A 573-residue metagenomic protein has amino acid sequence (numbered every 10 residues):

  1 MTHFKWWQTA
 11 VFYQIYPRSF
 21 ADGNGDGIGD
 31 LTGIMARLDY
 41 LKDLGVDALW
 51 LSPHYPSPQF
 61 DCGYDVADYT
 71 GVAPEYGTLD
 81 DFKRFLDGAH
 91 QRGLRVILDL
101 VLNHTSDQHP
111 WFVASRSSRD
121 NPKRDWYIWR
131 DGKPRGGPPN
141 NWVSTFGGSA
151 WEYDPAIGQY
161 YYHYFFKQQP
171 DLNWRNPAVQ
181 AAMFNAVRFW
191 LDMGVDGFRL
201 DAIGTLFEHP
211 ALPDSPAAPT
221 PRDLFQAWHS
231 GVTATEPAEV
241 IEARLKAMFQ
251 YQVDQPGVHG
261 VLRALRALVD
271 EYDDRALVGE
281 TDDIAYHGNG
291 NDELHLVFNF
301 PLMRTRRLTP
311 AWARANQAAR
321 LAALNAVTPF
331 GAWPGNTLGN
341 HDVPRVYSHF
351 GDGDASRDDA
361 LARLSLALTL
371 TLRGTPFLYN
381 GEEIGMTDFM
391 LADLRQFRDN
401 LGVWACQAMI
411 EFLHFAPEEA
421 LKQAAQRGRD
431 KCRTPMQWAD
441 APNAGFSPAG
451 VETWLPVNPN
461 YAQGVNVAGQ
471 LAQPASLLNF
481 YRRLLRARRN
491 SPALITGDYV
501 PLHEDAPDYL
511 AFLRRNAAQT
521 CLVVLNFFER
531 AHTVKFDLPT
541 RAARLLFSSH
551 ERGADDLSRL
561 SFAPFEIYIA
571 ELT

Functional and structural regions predicted by a protein language model:
T2-R188, D192, G204-D282, M436 (+1 more regions): Acidic/aromatic-lined carbohydrate-recognition and catalytic surfaces of CAZymes acting on diverse glycans
W6-Q8, A211-Q250, G260-Y272, A276 (+7 more regions): Loop/helix patches that line or flank the sugar-binding groove of alpha-linked glycan CAZymes
Q59-G63, H287-D292, L513-R514, L560: Short glycine-biased active-site loop of nucleotidyltransferases that positions the nucleotide triphosphate and helps
F198-I203, S365: Extended, hydrophobic alpha-helical segments in both membrane/secreted and soluble proteins
A531-E551: Beta-strand-rich binding/interaction modules
D556-T573: C-terminal beta-strand-rich structural cap/linker in extracellular carbohydrate-active enzymes
